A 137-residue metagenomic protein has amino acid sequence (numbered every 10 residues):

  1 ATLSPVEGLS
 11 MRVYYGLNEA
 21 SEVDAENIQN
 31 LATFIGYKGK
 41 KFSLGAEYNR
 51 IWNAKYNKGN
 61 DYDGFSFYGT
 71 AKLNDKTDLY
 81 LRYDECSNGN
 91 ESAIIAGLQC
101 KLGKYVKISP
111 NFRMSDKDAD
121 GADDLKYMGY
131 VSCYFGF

Functional and structural regions predicted by a protein language model:
A1, I35, G69, L98 (+2 more regions): Short beta-strand element of the conserved SAM-dependent methyltransferase core
T2-N88: Detector for outer-membrane/organellar transmembrane beta-barrel domains, recognizing the amphipathic beta-strand
N18-S21, F112-D118, K126: A short, acidic, flexible beta-alpha connecting loop/helix-capping segment that sits on the rim of active
N27-L31, D61-F65, N90-I94, M114 (+1 more regions): Residues that define the transmembrane beta-barrel architecture of outer-membrane proteins
A54-K55, K117-G121: Extracellular loop and loop/strand-boundary signature of outer-membrane beta-barrel proteins
T70-D116: C-terminal hydrophobic structural anchor segments that stabilize assembly/packing rather than catalytic chemistry
C100, D124-F137: Outer-membrane beta-barrel "beta-signal"
